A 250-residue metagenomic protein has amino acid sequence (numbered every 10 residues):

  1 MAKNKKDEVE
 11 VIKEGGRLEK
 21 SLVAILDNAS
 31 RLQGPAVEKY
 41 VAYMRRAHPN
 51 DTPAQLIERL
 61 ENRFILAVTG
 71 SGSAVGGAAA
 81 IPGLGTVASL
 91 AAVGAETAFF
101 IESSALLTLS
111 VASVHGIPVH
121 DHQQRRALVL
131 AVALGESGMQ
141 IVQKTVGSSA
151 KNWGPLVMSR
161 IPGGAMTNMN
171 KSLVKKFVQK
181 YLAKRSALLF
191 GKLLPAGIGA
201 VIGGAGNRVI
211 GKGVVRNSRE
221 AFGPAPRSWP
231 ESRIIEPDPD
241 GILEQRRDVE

Functional and structural regions predicted by a protein language model:
M1-A78, E102-E250: Terminal, membrane-proximal amphipathic helices and intrinsically disordered targeting/regulatory segments
I81-A92, G197-I198: Transmembrane helix boundary and interhelical junction motifs in multipass membrane proteins
S89-A95, V201-G206: Hydrophobic core segments of alpha-helical transmembrane domains in multi-pass membrane proteins
L90-E96, F100-L106: Glycine-rich active-site/cofactor-binding loop and its immediate structural neighborhood
